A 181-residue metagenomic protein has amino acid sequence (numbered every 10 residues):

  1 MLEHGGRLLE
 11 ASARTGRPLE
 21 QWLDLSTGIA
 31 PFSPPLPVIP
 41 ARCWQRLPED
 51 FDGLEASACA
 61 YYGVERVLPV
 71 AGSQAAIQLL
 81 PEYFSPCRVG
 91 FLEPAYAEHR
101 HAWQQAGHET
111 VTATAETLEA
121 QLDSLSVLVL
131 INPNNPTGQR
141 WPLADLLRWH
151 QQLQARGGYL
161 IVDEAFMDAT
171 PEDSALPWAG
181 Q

Functional and structural regions predicted by a protein language model:
M1-S57: N-terminal "arm"/small-domain region of PLP-dependent enzymes with the aminotransferase-like
E20-W22, V64, P86-R88, D123-L125 (+2 more regions): A general structural motif
G28-A30, F51, P94-E98, T170-P171: Short, polar loop motifs at secondary-structure junctions
G28-P34, S73, N132-T137, F166-M167: Short glycine-rich anion-binding loops that position phosphate/pyrophosphate groups of nucleotides and phosphorylated
S33-P35, I77-Q78, H99-R100, T137-Q139 (+2 more regions): Glycine/Thr-rich phosphate-binding loops of Rossmann-like dinucleotide-binding domains
F51-V89, Y96, R100-H101, A106: Phosphate-binding glycine-rich loop
E82-R140: PLP-dependent aminotransferase-like
Q104, E116-S124, Q139-Q181: Active-site pre-lysine segment of PLP-dependent enzymes
